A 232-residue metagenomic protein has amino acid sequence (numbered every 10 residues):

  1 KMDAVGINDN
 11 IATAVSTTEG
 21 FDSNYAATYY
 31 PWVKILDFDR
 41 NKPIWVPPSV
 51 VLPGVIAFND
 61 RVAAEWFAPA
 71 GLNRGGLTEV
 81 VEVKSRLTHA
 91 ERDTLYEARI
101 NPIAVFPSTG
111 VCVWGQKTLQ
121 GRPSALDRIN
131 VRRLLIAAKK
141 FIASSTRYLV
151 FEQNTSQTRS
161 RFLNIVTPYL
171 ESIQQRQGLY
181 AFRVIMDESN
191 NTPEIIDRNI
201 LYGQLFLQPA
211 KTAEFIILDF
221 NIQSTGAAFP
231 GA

Functional and structural regions predicted by a protein language model:
K1-A232: Structured, hydrophobic secondary-structure cores that serve as assembly/anchoring elements
